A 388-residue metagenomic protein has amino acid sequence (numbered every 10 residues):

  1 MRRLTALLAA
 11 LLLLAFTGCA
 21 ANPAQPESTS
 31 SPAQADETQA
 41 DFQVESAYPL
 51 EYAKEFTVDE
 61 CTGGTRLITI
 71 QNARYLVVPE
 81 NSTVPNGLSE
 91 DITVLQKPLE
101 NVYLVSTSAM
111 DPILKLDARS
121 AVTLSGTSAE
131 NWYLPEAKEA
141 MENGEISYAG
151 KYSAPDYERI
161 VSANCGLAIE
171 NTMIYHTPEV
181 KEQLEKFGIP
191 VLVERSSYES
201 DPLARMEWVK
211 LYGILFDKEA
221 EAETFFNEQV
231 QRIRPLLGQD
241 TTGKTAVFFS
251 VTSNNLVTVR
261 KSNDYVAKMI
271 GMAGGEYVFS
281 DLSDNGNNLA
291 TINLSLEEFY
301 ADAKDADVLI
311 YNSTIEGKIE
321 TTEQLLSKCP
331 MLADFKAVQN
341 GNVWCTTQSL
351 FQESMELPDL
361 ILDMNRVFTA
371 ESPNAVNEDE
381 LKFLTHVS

Functional and structural regions predicted by a protein language model:
M1-L12: Positively charged n-region of N-terminal signal peptides that target proteins for export
L13-G18: C-terminal motif of bacterial Sec signal peptides marking the signal peptidase cleavage site
C19-M110, A220-F248, S372-S388: Bacterial Sec-exported substrate-binding components of ABC uptake systems
I70, L76-V161, L167-I174: A short, structured surface patch at a secondary-structure boundary
E100, S108-L114, S125-E136, H176-E179 (+3 more regions): Extracytoplasmic ligand-binding site segments that recognize negatively charged/polar headgroups
N101-L104, A121-S125, L167-N171, V191-E194 (+5 more regions): Structural recognition of the beta-strand scaffold that forms the well-ordered cores of secreted hydrolase catalytic
E199-Q231, V308-S388: Structured C-terminal subdomain patch of bacterial secreted/periplasmic proteins
G238-E323: Flexible, glycine-rich surface segments
